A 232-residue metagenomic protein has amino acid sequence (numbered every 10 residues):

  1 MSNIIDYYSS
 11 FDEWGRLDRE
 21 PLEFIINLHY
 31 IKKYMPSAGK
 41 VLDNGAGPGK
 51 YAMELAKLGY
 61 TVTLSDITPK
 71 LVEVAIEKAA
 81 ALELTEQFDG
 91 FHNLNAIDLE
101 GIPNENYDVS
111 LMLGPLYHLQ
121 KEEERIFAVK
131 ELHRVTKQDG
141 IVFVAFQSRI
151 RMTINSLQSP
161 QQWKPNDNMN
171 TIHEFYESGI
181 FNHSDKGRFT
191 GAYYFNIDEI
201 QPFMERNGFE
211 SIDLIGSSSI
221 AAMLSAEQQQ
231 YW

Functional and structural regions predicted by a protein language model:
M1-A38, K50, E54: Conserved class I S-adenosyl-L-methionine
A38-G45: Conserved class I S-adenosyl-L-methionine
K50-D98: Class I SAM-dependent methyltransferase SAM/SAH-binding core
E100-S110: A short acidic, Gly/Pro-enriched loop at the edge of an enzyme's catalytic core that lines a small-molecule cofactor
D108-E123: A short SAM/SAH-binding and catalytic strip from SAM-dependent methyltransferases
I126-Q138: A short glycine-rich, Lys/Arg-flanked "PGG" loop and its adjoining helix->strand segment in the class I
I141-H173: Conserved class I S-adenosyl-L-methionine
G191-G208, L214: Short alpha-helix
